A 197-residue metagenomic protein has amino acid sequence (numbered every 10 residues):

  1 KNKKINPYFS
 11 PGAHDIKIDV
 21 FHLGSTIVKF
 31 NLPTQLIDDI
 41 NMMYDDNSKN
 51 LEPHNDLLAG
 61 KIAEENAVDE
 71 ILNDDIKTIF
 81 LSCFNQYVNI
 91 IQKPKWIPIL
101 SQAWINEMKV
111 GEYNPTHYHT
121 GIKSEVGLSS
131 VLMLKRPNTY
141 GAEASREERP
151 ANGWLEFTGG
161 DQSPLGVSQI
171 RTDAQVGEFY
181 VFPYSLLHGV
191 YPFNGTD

Functional and structural regions predicted by a protein language model:
K1-I97, G111-P115: Non-heme Fe(II)/2-oxoglutarate
N6-I18, F30, I90, W104 (+2 more regions): Non-catalytic cap/lid and distal C-terminal segments of serine-dependent acyl enzymes
A67-I71, I91-I99, A144-E148, L165-T172: Generic detector of short, locally flexible boundary/turn motifs and exposed helical patches
D74, T78, I99, I122-S124 (+1 more regions): Alpha-helix initiation and capping sites
I97, G195-T196: A short beta-turn/loop motif at secondary-structure boundaries
P98-E107: A short glycine-rich, His/Asp/Glu-containing loop-to-beta-strand
N106-V181, S185, G189-Y191, D197: Catalytic core of non-heme Fe(II) oxygenases with the double-stranded beta-helix
